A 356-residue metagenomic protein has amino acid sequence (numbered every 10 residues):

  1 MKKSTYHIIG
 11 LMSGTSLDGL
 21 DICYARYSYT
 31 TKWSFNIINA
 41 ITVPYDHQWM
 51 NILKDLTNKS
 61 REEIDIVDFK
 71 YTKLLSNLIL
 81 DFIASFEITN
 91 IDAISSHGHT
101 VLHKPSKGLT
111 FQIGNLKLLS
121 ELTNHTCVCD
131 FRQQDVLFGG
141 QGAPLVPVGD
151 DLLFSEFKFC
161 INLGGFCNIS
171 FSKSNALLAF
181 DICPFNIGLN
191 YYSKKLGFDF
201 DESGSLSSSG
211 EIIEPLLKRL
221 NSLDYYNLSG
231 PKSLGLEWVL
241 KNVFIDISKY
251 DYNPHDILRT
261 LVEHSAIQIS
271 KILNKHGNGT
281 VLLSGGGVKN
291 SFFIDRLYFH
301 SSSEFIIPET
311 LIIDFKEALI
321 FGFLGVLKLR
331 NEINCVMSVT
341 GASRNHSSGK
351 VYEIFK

Functional and structural regions predicted by a protein language model:
K2, I88-N90, I257, I272 (+2 more regions): Non-transmembrane, aqueous-exposed alpha-helical and coiled segments at domain scale
S4-L11, P105-T110, K117, E121 (+1 more regions): Phosphate-binding/catalytic loop of phosphoryl-transfer enzymes
I8-R26, V288: N-terminal beta1-alpha1 ligand-phosphate binding loop
G19-I37, T42-V43, N175-A266, N278 (+3 more regions): Conserved ATP-utilizing enzyme core subdomain
W33-K70: Conserved non-catalytic scaffold segment of RNase H-like nuclease domains
S60-L116: Short beta-strand-loop/turn "lid" adjacent to the catalytic site in phosphate-handling enzymes
V101, N278-L297: Glycine-rich phosphate-binding loops at beta-strand->alpha-helix junctions
H300-I320: Conserved phosphate-binding/catalytic loops in two-lobed NTP-binding clefts
